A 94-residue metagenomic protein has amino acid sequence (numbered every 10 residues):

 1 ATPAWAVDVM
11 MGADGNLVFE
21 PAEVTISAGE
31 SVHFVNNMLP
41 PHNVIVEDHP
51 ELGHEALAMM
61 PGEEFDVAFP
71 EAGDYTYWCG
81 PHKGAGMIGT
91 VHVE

Functional and structural regions predicted by a protein language model:
A1-E94: Extracytoplasmic copper-binding redox domains, predominantly the cupredoxin/blue-copper superfamily
